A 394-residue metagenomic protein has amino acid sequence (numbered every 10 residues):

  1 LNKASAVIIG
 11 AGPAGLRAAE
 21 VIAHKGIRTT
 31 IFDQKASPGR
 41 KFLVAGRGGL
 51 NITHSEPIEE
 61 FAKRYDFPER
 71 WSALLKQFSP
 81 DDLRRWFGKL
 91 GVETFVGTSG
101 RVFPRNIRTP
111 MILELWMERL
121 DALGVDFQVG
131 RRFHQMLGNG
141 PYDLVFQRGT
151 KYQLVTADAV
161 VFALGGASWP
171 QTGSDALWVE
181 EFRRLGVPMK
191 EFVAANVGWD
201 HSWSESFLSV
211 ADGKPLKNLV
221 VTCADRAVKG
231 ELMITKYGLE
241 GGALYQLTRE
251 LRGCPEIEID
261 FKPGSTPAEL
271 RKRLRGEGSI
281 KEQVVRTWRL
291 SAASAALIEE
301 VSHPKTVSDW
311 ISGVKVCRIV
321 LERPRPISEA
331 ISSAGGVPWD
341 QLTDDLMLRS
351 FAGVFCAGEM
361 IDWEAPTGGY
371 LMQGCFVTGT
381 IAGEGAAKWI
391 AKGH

Functional and structural regions predicted by a protein language model:
A4-I31, A382-A387: N-terminal Rossmann-like FAD-binding beta1-loop-alpha1 element of flavoenzymes
V7-I9, F32, F133, L154-P170 (+4 more regions): Short hydrophobic core segments
A23-R47: Glycine-rich FAD pyrophosphate-binding loop
K35-V44, T53, I58-E59, V92-E93 (+2 more regions): An anion/pyrophosphate-binding glycine-rich loop and adjacent beta-alpha core in soluble alpha-beta enzymes
R47-V96: Glycine-rich active-site loop/strand segments that organize a redox cofactor
V129, A295-E364: A glycine-rich dinucleotide-binding beta-alpha-beta segment and adjacent secondary-structure elements that constitute
V129-Y142: A conserved short coil-to-beta-strand element within the FAD-binding core of flavoproteins
S168-E181, L185, D362-G393: A conserved FAD-binding loop/helix module that cradles the flavin
